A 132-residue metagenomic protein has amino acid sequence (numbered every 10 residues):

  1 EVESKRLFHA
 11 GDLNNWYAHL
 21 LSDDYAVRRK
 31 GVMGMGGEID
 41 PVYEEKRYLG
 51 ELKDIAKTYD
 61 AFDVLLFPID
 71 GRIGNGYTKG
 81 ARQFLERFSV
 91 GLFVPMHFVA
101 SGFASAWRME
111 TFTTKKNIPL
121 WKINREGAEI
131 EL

Functional and structural regions predicted by a protein language model:
E1-D60, N124-L132: Core dinuclear metal-dependent hydrolase active-site scaffold
L7-A10, D63-P68, F93-P95: Structural recognition of the beta-strand scaffold that forms the well-ordered cores of secreted hydrolase catalytic
G11-N15, I69-G71, H97-V99: Active-site metal-binding loops of divalent metal-dependent hydrolases
I39, F67-D70: Surface-exposed cleft-lining segments at the edges of enzyme active sites
K53-A56, I73-L132: Binuclear metal-ion centers of metallo-dependent hydrolases, dominated by the metallo-beta-lactamase
